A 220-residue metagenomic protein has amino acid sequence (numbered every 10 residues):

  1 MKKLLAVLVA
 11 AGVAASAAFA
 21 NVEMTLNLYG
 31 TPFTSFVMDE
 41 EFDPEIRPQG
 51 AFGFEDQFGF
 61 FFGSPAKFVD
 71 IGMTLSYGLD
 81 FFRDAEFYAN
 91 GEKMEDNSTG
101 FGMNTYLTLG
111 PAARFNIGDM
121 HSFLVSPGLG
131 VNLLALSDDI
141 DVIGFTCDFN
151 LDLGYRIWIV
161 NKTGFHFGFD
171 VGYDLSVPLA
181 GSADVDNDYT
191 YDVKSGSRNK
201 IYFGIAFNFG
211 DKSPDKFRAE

Functional and structural regions predicted by a protein language model:
M1-L4: Positively charged n-region of N-terminal signal peptides that target proteins for export
A11-A18: Hydrophobic h-region of N-terminal signal peptides that target proteins for export in Gram-negative bacteria
F19-D70, D84-F87, G181-V185, K200-E220: Short glycine/proline- and aromatic-enriched beta-strand/turn motifs that initiate or cap beta-hairpins
L28, F81, E86-T99, S176-G196: Primarily recognizes Gram-negative and organellar outer-membrane beta-barrels
Y29-S35, T74-F82, G128-L134, D170-P178 (+1 more regions): Outer-membrane beta-barrel pore domains and translocons
F52-F149, I157-T163: Gram-negative (and chloroplast) outer-membrane scaffold detector with strong preference for beta-barrel transmembrane
T146-D148, H166-S176, Y191-S197: Extracytosolic secretory-pathway proteins
